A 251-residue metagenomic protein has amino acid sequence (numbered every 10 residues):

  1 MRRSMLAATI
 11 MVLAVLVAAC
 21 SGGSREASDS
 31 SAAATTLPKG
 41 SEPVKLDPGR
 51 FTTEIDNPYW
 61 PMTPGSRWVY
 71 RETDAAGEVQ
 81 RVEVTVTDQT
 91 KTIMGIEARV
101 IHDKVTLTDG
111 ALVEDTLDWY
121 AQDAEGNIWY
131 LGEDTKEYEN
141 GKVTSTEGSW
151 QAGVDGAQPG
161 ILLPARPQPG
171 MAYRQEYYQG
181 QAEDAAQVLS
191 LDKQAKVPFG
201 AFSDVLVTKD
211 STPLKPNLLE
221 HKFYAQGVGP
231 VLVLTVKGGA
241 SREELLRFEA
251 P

Functional and structural regions predicted by a protein language model:
M1-I10: Bacterial N-terminal signal peptides that target proteins for export
L16-A19: C-terminal motif of bacterial Sec signal peptides marking the signal peptidase cleavage site
S21-S24: Bacterial signal peptide processing site
E26-P251: Conserved functional acidic sites
